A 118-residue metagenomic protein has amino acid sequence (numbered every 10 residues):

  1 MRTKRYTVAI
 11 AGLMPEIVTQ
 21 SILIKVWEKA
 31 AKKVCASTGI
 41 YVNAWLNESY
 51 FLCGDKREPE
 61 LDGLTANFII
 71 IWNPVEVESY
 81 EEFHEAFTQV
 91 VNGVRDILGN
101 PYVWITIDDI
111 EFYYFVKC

Functional and structural regions predicted by a protein language model:
M1-I24: Short, extreme N-terminal segment that most often corresponds to the first beta-strand
R5-V8, A66-N67, V103: Hydrophobic beta-strand segments of well-ordered beta-sheets in folded domains
A9-A11, N47, I71, T106-D108: A structural detector for beta-sheet-dominated domains
E16-Y41: Short, flexible N-terminal segments of the mature chain
L23-E28, D62, F83, F87: Glycine-rich, flexible loop segments associated with nucleotide phosphate handling
C35-S79: Short, intrinsically disordered low-complexity segments
W72-F115: Short, compact, well-ordered microdomains
C118: Short terminal or interdomain "cap/linker" segment that borders an active site or interface and mediates
